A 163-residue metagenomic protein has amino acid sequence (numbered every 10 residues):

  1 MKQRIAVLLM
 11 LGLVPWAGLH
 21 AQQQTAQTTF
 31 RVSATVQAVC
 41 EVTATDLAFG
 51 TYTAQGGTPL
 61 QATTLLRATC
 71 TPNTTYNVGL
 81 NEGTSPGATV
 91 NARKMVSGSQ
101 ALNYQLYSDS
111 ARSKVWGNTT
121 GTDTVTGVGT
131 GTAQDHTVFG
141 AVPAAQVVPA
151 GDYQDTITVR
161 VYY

Functional and structural regions predicted by a protein language model:
M1-V7: Bacterial N-terminal signal peptides that target proteins for export
K2, L19-A21: Intrinsically disordered, low-complexity and often Lys/Arg-enriched segments
V7-W16: Bacterial N-terminal signal peptides
A21-V96, T122-Y163: N-terminal small/polar-rich segments of proteins
N81-G83, Q105-D109: Predominantly extracellular/luminal cell-surface or secreted proteins
R93-M95, A101-L106: Glycan-recognition/cleft segments
S110-R112, Y163: Solvent-exposed strand-loop boundary residues in beta-sheet-rich modules
